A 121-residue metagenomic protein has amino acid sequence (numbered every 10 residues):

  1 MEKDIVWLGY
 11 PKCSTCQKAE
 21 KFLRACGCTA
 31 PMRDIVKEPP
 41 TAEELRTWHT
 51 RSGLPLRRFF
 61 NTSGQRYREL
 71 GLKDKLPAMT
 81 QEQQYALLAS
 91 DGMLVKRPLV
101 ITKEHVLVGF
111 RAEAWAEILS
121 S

Functional and structural regions predicted by a protein language model:
M1-K3, V95-K96: Residue-level preference for short coil/turn positions at secondary-structure junctions
E2-C26, A30-I35: Local sequence-structure signature of Cys/Sec-based thiol-disulfide redox active-site neighborhoods
K37-S121: Thiol/selenol-based redox catalytic cores and closely related redox-interacting motifs
